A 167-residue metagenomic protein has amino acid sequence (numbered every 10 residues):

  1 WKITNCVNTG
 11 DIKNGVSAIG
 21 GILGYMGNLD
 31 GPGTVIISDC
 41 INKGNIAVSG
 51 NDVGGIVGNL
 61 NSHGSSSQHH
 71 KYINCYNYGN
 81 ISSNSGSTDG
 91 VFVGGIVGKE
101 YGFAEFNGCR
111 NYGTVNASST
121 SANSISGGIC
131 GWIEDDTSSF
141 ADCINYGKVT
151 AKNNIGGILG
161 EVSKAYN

Functional and structural regions predicted by a protein language model:
W1-N167: Predominantly extracellular beta-rich ligand-binding scaffolds that present long acidic/polar faces for carbohydrate
